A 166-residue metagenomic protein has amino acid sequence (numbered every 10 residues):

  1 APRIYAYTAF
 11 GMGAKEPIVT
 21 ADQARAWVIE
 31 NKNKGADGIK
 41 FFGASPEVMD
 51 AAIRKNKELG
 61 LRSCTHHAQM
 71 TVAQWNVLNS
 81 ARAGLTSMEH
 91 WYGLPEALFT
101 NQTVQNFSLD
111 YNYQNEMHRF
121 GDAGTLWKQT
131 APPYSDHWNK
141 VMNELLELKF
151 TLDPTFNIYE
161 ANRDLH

Functional and structural regions predicted by a protein language model:
P2-E16: Metal-cofactor-binding active-site regions of metalloenzymes
I4-T8, I39-F41, S63-T65, M88-H90 (+1 more regions): Hydrophobic faces of well-ordered beta-strands that scaffold small-molecule active sites in alpha/beta enzyme cores
A9-M12, A44, A68-V72, W91-L94 (+1 more regions): Active-site beta-loop-alpha junctions enriched in small/polar residues
A14, W27-G38, L94-H166: Active-site neighborhoods of metal-dependent hydrolases
K15-E30, T71-N79: Short, acidic/polar
G35, A73-F99: Structural recognition of alpha->loop->beta junctions
G35, K55-R62, R82-M88, K149-T151: Glycine-enriched alpha-helix->loop->beta-strand junction motifs that scaffold or abut catalytic
G43-K55, L98-L109: Active-site-adjacent beta->alpha loops and helix N-cap segments on the catalytic face of soluble alpha/beta enzymes
